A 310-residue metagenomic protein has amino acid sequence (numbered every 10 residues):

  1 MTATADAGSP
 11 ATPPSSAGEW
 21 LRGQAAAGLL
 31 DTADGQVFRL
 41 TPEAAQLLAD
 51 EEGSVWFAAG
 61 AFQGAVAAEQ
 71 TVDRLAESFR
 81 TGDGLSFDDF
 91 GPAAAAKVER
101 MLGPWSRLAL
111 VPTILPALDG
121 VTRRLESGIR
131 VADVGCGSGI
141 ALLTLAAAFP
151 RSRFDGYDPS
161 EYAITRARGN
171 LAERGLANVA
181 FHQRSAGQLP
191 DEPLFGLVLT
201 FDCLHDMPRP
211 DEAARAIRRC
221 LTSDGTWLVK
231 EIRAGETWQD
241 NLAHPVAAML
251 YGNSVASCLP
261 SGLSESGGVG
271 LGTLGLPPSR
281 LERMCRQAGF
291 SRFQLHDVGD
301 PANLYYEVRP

Functional and structural regions predicted by a protein language model:
G23-A27, D31-I129: Conserved Class I S-adenosyl-L-methionine-dependent methyltransferase catalytic core
R130-A132, L142-G187: Class I SAM-dependent methyltransferase SAM/SAH-binding core
G187-V198: A short acidic, Gly/Pro-enriched loop at the edge of an enzyme's catalytic core that lines a small-molecule cofactor
G196-P210: A short SAM/SAH-binding and catalytic strip from SAM-dependent methyltransferases
D211-S223: A short glycine-rich, Lys/Arg-flanked "PGG" loop and its adjoining helix->strand segment in the class I
D224-E231: Conserved beta-strand signature within the Rossmann-like core of class I S-adenosyl-L-methionine
I232-Q287: C-terminal alpha-helical "lid/dimerization" subdomain adjacent to the S-adenosyl-L-methionine
G289-P310: Core SAM-dependent methyltransferase catalytic element
